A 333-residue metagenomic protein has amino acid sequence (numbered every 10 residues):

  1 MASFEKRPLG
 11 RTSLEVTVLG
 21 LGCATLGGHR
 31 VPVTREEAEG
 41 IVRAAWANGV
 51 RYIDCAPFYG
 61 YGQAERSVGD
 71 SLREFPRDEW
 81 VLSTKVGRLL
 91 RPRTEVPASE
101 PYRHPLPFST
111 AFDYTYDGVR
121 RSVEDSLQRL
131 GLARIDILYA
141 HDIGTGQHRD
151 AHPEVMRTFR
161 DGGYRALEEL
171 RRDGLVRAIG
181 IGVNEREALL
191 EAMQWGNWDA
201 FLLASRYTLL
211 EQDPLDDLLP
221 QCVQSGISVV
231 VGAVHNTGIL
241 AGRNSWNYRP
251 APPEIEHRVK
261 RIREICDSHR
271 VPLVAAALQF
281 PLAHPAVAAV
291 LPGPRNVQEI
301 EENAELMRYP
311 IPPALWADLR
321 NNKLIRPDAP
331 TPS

Functional and structural regions predicted by a protein language model:
M1-P92, P101: N-terminal binding-site loop/beta-alpha segment at the start of enzyme catalytic domains that lines or forms
S3-K6, I143-S333: Beta/alpha (TIM)-barrel catalytic core signal, keyed to glycine-rich beta->alpha loops juxtaposed to Asp/Glu that bind
L9, L21, A38, I53 (+10 more regions): Conserved, mostly hydrophobic/aromatic
L14-L19, G49-R51, P76-W80, L132-D136 (+4 more regions): Short, well-ordered coil/turn segments that N-cap beta-strands
A24-E36, H104-R120, H152: Active-site mouth loops of central-metabolism enzymes
P32-A45, T115-R129, N184-E191: Short, acidic/polar
A38, A64, V119, V123 (+3 more regions): Aromatic/hydrophobic pocket-lining residues that form the small-molecule binding cavity in soluble enzyme cores
L127-D150: Active-site groove signature of glycoside hydrolases
